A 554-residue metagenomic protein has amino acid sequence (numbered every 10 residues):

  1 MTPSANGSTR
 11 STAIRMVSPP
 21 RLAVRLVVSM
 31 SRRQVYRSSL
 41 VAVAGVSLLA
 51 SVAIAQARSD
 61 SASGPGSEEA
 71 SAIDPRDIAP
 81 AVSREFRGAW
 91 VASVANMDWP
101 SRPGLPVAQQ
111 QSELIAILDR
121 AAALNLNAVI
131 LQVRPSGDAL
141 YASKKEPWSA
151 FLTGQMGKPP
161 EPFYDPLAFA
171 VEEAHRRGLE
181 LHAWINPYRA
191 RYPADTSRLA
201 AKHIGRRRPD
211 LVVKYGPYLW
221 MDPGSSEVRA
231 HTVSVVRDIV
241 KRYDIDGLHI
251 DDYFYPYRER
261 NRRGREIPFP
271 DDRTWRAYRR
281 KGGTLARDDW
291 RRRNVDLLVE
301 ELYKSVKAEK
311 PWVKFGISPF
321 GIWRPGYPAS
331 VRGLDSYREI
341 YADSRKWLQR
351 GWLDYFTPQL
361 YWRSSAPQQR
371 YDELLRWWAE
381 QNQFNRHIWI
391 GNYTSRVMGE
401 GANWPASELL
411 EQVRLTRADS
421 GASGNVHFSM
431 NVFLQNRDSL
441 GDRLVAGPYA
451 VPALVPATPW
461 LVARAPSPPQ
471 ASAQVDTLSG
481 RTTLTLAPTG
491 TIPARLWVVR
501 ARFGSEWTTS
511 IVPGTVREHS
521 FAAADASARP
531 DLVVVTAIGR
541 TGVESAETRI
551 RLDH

Functional and structural regions predicted by a protein language model:
R84, A92, N96-S112, Y188-D238 (+2 more regions): Active-site-adjacent "subsite" loops/lids of carbohydrate-active enzymes
S112-D138: Catalytic domains of carbohydrate-active enzymes, especially glycoside hydrolases
A139-G154, R189-Y215, D252-R280, Y327-D335: Aromatic- and acidic-residue-enriched segments that line the glycan-binding/catalytic groove of carbohydrate-active
R276-S330, L334-E400: Glycoside hydrolase catalytic-domain groove-lining segments
S344, Q349-A366, F384-W460: Substrate-binding cleft of secreted/luminal carbohydrate-active enzymes
G480-I492: Conserved aromatic anchor
A523-E544: Beta-strand-rich modules
R540-H554: Extracellular fibronectin type III
